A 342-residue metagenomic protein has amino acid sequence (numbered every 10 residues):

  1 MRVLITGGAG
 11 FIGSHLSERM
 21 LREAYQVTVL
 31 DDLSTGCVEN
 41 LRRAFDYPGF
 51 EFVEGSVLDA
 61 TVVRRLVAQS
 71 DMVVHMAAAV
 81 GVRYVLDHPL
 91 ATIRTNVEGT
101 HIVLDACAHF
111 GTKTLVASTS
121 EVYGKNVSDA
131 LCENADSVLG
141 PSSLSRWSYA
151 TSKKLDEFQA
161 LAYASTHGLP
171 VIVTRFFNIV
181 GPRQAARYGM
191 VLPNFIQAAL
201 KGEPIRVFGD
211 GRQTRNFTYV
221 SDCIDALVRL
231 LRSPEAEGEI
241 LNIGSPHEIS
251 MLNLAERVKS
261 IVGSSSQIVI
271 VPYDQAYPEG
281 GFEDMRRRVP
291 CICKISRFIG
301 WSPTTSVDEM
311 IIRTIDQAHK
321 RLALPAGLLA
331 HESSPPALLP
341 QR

Functional and structural regions predicted by a protein language model:
M1-F177, T314-G327, E332, A337-R342: N-terminal Rossmann-like NAD(P)+-binding domain of SDR-like oxidoreductases, especially those catalyzing
L16, N178, A199-R342: C-terminal substrate-binding subdomain of Rossmann-fold SDR/epimerase-dehydratase oxidoreductases
V38-L41, E157, P193, L252 (+1 more regions): Short, surface-exposed alpha-helical segments at coil->helix boundaries
D46, V127, Q184-Y188, H247 (+2 more regions): Residue-level signature of the cytosolic catalytic core of signaling kinases
V82-L86, G181-P182, A276-G280: A short acidic, helix-capping loop that chelates divalent metal ions and anchors anionic groups
D105, Y163, F195-A198, A226-L230: A short, amphipathic alpha-helix embedded in the catalytic core of nucleotide-handling enzymes
L144-S152, F176, Q184, Y188-L192 (+1 more regions): The catalytic Tyr-centered alpha-helix of NAD(P)H-dependent dehydrogenases
L155, Q159, Y163, F195 (+2 more regions): Hydrophobic alpha-helix immediately C-terminal to the catalytic Tyr-X-X-X-Lys motif of short-chain
